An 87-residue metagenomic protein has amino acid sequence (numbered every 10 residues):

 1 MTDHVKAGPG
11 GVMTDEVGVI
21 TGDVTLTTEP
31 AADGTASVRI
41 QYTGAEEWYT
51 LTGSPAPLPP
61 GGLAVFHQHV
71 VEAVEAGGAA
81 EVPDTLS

Functional and structural regions predicted by a protein language model:
M1-T27: Negatively charged, low-complexity tracts enriched in Asp/Glu with abundant Ser/Thr
V5-P9, V19, G44-E47, L51 (+1 more regions): Generic alpha-helix detector with strongest preference for long hydrophobic helices that associate with membranes
T28, A36, I40, H67-V74: Amphipathic alpha-helical interface segments used for dimerization/assembly
A32-Y49: A short, structured beta-strand/loop element
E47-Y49, P55-S87: Mixed-charge, Lys/Arg-enriched low-complexity segments
